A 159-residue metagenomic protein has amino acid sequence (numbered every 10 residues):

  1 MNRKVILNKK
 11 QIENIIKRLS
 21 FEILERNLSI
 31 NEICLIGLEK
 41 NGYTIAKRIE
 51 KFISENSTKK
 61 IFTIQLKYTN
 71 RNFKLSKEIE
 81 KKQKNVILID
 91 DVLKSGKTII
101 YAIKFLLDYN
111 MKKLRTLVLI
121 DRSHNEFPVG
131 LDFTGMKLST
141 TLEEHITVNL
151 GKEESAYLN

Functional and structural regions predicted by a protein language model:
M1-I30: Active-site-facing substrate-recognition patch
I16, K47-N85, K97-I100, E126 (+1 more regions): Short, glycine/charge-rich flexible loops or terminal/linker lids adjacent to PRPP-binding catalytic cores
F21, E25, K47, K51-E55 (+2 more regions): Short, well-ordered alpha-helices that flank and scaffold nucleotide-derived cofactor binding pockets
R26, K104-N159: PRPP-dependent phosphoribosyltransferase catalytic core
L28-E39: Short glycine-rich phosphate-binding loop at a beta-alpha junction
E32, K60-F62, N85, K113-T116: Residues at the starts of beta-strands that form the adenosine-phosphate
E78-D90, G135-T141: A polyampholytic, Gly/Pro-enriched intrinsically disordered region
K84-L107, M111-K113: Internal catalytic or translocation cores that form aromatic/hydrophobic pockets or channels for amphipathic metabolites
